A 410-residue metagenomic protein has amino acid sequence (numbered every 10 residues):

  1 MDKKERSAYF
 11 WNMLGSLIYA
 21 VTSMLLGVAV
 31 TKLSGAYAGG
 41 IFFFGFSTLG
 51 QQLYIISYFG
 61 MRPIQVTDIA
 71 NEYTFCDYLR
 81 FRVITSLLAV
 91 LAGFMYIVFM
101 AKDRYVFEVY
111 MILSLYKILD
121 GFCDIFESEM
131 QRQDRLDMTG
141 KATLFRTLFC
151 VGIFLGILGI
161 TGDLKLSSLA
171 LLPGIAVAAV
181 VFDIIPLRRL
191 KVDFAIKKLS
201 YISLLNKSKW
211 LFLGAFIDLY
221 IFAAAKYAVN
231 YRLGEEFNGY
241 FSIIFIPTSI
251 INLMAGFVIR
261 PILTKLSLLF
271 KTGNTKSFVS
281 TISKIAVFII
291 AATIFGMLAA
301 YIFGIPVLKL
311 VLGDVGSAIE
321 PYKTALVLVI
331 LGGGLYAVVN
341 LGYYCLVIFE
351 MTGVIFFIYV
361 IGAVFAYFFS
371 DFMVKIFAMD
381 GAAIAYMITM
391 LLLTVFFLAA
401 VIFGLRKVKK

Functional and structural regions predicted by a protein language model:
M1-E5, D137-A142, L164-L166, A170-L171 (+5 more regions): Interhelical loop/hinge segments that connect adjacent transmembrane helices in multipass membrane
D2, R6, M61-Y73, L119-T143 (+1 more regions): Membrane-interface junctions at transmembrane-helix termini in multi-pass inner-membrane proteins
K3-A20, Q51-V98, E108, G273-M297: Membrane-water interface segments that mark the loop-to-transmembrane alpha-helix transition
K4-F59, V90, I97, V151 (+4 more regions): Signature of the first transmembrane helix
S23, Y54-E72, R132, S249-G273 (+1 more regions): Helix-loop junctions and terminal segments of transmembrane helices in multi-pass membrane transport/translocation
S34-G39, V98-L113, E235, I302-G334 (+1 more regions): Interfacial segments at transmembrane-helix termini and the short loops linking adjacent helices
F107-S114, K141-R189, K207, F245 (+2 more regions): Hydrophobic alpha-helical transmembrane segments
I125-R132, L136, G156, I160 (+6 more regions): C-terminal transmembrane helix end/exit motif
